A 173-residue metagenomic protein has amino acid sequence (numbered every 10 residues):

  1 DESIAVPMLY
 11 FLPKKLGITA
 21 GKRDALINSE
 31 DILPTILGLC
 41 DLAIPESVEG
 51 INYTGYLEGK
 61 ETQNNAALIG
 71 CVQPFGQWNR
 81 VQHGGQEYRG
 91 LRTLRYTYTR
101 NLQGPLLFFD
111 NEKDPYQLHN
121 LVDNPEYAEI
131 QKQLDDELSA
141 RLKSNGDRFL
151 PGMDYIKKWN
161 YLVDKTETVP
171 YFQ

Functional and structural regions predicted by a protein language model:
D1-I4, F11, C71-D123, K158-V163 (+1 more regions): C-terminal, low-complexity/hydrophilic appendages and adjacent surface loops of extracellular/periplasmic anionic
D1-S47, I51-Q63: Substrate-binding rim/cap in mid-to-C-terminal beta-strand-loop elements of soluble/periplasmic
S3, I27-P34, V48-I51, G85 (+6 more regions): A structural signal for well-ordered alpha-helical segments within the folded catalytic domains of diverse enzymes
K14, D41, E61-T62, Y96 (+2 more regions): Generic structural signal for secondary-structure transition and capping sites
G21-R23, N120-P125: Short histidine-centered catalytic/ligand-binding loop motif
I32, D123-Q173: Long, internal low-complexity/basic segments
L33-L37, D41, T54, F109 (+2 more regions): Non-transmembrane alpha-helical segments in soluble domains of secreted/periplasmic/extracellular proteins
Q63-G70, I156: WW-domain-binding short linear motifs
